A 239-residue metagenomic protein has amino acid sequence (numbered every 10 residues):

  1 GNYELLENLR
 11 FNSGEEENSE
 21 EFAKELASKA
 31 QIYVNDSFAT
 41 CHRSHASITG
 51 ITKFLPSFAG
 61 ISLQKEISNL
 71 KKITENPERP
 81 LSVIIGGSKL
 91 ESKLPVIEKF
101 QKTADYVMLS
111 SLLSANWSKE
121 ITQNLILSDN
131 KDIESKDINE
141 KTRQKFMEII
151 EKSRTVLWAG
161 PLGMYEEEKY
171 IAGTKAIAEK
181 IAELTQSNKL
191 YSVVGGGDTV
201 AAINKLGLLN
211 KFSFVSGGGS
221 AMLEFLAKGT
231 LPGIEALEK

Functional and structural regions predicted by a protein language model:
G1-K239: Active-site loop-to-helix "anion-binding N-cap" substructures in soluble metabolic enzymes
